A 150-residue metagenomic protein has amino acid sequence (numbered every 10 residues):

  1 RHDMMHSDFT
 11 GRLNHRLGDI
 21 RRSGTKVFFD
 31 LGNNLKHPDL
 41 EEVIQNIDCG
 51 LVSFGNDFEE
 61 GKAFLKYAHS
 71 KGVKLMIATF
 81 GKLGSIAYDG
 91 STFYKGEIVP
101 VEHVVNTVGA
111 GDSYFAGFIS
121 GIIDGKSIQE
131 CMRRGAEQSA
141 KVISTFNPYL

Functional and structural regions predicted by a protein language model:
R1-Y94, K126: Ribokinase/PfkB-type carbohydrate-kinase core domain
K62-L150: Conserved phosphate-binding/catalytic region of the ribokinase-like
